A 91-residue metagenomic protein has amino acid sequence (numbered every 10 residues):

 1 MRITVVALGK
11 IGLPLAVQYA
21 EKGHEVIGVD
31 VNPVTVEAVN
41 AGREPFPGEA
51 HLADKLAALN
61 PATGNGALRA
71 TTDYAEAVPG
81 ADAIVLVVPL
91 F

Functional and structural regions predicted by a protein language model:
M1-F91: Structural/interface elements that position substrates and couple domains in central-metabolism enzymes
